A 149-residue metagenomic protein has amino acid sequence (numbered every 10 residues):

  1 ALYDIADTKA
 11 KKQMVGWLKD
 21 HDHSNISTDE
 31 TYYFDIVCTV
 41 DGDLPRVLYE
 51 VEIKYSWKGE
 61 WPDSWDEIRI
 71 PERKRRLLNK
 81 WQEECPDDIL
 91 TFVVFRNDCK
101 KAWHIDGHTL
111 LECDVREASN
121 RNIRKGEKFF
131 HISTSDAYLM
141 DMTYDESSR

Functional and structural regions predicted by a protein language model:
A1-T28: Acidic-basic catalytic patches of nuclease active cores, encompassing PD-(D/E)XK and other metal-cofactor nuclease
K12, D20, T39, D43-P45 (+3 more regions): Non-catalytic C-terminal interaction segments of nucleic acid-processing enzymes
N25-S27, N79-C85: Short linear motifs in intrinsically disordered
S27, E50-E52, T91-V94: A structural signal for short, well-ordered beta-strand segments and their strand-loop junctions that often border
Y32: Beta-rich catalytic cores
I36-C38, G42-E60: Conserved catalytic cores of phosphodiester-cleaving nucleases, focusing on short active-site segments
S56-N79: Mg2+/Mn2+-dependent nuclease catalytic core
